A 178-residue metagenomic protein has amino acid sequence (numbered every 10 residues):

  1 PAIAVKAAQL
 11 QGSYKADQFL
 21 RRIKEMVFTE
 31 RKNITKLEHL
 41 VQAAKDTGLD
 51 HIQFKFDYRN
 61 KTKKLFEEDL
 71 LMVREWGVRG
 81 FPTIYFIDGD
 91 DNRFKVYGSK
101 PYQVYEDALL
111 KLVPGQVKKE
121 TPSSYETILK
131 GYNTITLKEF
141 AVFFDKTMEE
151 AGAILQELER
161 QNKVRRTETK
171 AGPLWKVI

Functional and structural regions predicted by a protein language model:
P1-R31, K36, L137: Structural alpha/beta surface segment adjacent to cysteine/selenocysteine redox centers across thiol/disulfide enzymes
M26-I178: C-terminal cap of thioredoxin/glutaredoxin-like
